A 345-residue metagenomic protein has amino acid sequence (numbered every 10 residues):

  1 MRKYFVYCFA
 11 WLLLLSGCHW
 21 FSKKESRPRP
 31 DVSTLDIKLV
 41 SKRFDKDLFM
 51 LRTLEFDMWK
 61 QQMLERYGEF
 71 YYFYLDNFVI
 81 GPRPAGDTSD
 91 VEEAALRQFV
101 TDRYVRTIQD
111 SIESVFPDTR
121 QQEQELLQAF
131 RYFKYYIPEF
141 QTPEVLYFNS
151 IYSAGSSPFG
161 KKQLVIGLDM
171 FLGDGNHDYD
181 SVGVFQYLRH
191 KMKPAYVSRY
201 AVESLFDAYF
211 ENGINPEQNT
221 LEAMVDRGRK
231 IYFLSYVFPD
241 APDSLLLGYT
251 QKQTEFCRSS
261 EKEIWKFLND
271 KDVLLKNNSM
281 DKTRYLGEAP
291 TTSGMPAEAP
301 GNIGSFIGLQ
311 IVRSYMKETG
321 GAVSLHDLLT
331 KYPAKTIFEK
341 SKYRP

Functional and structural regions predicted by a protein language model:
R2-A10: Sec-dependent signal peptide recognition, specifically the positively charged N-region followed immediately by
L14-G17: C-terminal motif of bacterial Sec signal peptides marking the signal peptidase cleavage site
H19-E93: N-terminal mature-domain "stem" immediately C-terminal to a signal peptide or N-terminal signal-anchor/transmembrane
F49, K134-P138, L234-P242, N269-V273 (+1 more regions): Sec-exported extracytoplasmic/periplasmic mature domains
M63-N77, Y136, K252, F256-E261 (+1 more regions): Residue-level recognition of alpha-helix termini/interfacial anchor residues
E93-T254, V323, T330-A334: Acidic/His-rich structured neighborhood in mature extracellular/periplasmic domains
R229-T292: Acidic/His/Gly-enriched intrinsically disordered linker/tail segments that often contain short helix/coil "MoRF-like"
L275-P345: C-terminal soluble interaction/assembly domains
